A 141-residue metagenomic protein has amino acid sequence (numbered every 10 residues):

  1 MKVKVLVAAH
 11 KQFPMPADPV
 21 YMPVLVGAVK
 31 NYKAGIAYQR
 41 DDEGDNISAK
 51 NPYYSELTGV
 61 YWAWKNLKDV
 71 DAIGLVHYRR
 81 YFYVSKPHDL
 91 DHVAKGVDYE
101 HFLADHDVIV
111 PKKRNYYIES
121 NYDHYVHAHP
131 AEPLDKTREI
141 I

Functional and structural regions predicted by a protein language model:
M1-I141: ER/Golgi luminal nucleotide-sugar-dependent glycosyltransferases, focusing on the catalytic module
